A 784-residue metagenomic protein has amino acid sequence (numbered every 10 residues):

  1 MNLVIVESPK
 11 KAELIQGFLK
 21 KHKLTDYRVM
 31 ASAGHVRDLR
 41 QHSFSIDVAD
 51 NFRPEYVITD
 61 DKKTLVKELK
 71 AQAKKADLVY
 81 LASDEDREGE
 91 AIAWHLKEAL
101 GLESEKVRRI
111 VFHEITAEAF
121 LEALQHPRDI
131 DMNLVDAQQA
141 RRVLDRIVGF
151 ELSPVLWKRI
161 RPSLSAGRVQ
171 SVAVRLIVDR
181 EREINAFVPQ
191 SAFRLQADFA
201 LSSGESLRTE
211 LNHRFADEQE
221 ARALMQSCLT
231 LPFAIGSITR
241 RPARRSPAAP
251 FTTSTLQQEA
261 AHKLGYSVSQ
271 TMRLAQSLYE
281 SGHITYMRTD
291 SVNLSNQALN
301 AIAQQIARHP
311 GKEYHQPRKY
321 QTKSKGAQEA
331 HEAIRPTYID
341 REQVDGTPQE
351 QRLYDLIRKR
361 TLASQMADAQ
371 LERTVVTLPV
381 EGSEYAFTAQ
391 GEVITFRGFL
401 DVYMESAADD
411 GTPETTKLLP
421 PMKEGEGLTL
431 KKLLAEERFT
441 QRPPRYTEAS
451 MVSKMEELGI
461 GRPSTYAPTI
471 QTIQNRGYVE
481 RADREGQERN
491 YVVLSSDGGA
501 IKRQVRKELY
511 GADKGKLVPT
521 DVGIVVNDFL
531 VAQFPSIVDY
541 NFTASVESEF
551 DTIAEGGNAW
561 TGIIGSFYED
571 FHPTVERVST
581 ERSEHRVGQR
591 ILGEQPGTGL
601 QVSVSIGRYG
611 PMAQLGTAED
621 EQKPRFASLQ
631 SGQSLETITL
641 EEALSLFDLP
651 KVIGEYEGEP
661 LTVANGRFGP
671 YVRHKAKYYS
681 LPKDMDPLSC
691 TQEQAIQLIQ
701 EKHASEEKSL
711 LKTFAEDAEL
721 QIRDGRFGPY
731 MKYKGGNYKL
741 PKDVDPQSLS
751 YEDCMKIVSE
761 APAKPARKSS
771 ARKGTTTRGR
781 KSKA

Functional and structural regions predicted by a protein language model:
M1-L3, K21, A99, S153 (+3 more regions): Basic, low-complexity terminal or inter-domain segments flanking catalytic cores
M1-R142, E151, N212, E405-A407: Intrinsically disordered, low-complexity regulatory segments
E55-V57, S83-E85, E103-R108, P127-V135 (+7 more regions): Short, polar/flexible loop-turn hinges at active-site or ligand-entry regions and domain interfaces
I115-F199, S237-R244: C-terminal or mid-to-C-terminal helical accessory/interaction module adjacent to the motor/catalytic core
A216-P250, Q257, K423-L428, L434-E437 (+1 more regions): Metal- or metallocofactor-binding catalytic centers and their adjacent structured scaffolds across diverse enzyme
I235-T239, S246-A260, T285-T289, R442-K454 (+1 more regions): Short acidic, hydrophobic short linear motifs in intrinsically disordered regions
Q257-E259, K263-Q270: A conserved hydrophobic secondary-structure block that centers on an alpha-helix together with its immediately flanking
